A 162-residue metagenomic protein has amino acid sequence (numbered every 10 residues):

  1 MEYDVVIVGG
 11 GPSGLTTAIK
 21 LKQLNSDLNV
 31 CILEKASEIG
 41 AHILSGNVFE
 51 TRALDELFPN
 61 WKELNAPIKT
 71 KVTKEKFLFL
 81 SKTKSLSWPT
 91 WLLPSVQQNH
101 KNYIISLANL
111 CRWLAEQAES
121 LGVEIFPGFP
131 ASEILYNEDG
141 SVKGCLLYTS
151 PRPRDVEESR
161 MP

Functional and structural regions predicted by a protein language model:
V5-L28: N-terminal Rossmann-like FAD-binding beta1-loop-alpha1 element of flavoenzymes
Q23-H42: Glycine-rich FAD pyrophosphate-binding loop
A36-K82: N-terminal FAD cofactor-binding segment of flavoenzymes
Q97-E116: Short beta-strand to alpha-helix junction loop
G122-A131: A conserved beta-strand/loop element that lines the FAD pocket in flavoprotein oxidoreductases
F126, D139-G140: Catalytic cores of nucleotide-enabled group-transfer and carboxylate-activating enzymes in metabolic and assembly-line
Y148-P153: Conserved small/polar residues in nucleotide/adenosyl-binding loops
S159-P162: Hydrophobic alpha-helical segments, chiefly the membrane-spanning helices and signal/signal-anchor peptides
